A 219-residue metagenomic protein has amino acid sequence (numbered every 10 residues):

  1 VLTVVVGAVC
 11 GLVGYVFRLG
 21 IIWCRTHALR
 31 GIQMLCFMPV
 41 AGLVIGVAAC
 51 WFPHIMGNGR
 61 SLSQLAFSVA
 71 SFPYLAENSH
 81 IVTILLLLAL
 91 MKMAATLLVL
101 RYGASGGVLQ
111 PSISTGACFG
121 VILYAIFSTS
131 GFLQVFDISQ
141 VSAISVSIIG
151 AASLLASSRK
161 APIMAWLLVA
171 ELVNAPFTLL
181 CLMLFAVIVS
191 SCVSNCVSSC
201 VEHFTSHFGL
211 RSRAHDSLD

Functional and structural regions predicted by a protein language model:
V1-D219: Alpha-helical transmembrane segments and immediately membrane-proximal extracytoplasmic
